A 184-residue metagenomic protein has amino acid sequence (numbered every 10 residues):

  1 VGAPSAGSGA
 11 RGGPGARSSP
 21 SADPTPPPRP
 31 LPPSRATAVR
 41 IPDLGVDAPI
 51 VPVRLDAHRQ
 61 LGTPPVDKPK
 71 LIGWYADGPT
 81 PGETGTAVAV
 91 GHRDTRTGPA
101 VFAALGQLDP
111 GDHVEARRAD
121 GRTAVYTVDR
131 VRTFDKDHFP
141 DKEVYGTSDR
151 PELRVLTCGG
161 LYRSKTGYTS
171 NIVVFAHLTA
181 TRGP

Functional and structural regions predicted by a protein language model:
G2-L108, R118-D120, R130-P184: Solvent-exposed, non-transmembrane regions of membrane-associated and secreted proteins
